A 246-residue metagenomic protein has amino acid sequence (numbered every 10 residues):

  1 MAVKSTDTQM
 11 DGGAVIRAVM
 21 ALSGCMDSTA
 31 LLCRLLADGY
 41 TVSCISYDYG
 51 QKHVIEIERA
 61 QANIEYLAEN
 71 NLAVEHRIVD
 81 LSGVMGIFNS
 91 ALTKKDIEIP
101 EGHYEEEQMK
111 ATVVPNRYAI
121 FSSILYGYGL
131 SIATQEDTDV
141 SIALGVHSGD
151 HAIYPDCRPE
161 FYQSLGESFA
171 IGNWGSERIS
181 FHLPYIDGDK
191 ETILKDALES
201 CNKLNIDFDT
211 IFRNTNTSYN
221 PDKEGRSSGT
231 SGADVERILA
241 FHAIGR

Functional and structural regions predicted by a protein language model:
A2-F208: ATP-dependent adenylation/nucleotidyltransferase module used to activate substrates
I206-G229: Immediate flanking context of iron-sulfur cluster ligation sites
D222-R246: Iron-sulfur (Fe-S) cluster-binding segments and ferredoxin-like electron-carrier domains, especially [2Fe-2S]
